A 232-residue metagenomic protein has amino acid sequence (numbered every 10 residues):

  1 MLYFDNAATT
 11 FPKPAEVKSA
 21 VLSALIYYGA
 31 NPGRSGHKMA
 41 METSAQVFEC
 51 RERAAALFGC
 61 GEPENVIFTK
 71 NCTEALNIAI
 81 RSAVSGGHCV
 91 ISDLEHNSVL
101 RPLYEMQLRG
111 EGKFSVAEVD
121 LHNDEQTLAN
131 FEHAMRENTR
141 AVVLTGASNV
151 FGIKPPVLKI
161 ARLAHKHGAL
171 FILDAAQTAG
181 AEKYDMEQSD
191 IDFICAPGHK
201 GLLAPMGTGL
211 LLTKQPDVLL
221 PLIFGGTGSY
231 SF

Functional and structural regions predicted by a protein language model:
M1-F232: Pyridoxal 5′-phosphate
